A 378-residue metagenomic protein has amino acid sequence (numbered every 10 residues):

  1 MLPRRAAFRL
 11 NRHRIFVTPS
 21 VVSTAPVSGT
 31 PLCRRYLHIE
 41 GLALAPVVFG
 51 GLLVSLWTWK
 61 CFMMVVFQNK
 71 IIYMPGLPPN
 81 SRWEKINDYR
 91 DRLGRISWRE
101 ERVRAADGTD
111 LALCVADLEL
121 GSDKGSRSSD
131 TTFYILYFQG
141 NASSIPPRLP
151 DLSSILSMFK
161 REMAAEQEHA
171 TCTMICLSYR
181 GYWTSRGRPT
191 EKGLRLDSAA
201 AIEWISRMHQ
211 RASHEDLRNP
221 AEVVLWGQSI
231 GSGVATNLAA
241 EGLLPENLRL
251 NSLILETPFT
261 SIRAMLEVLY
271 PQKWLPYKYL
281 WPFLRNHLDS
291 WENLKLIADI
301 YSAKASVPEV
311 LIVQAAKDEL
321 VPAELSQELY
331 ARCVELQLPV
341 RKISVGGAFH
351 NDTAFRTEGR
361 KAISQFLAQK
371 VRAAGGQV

Functional and structural regions predicted by a protein language model:
T24-R92: N-terminal membrane-anchoring alpha-helices
M64-L136, R148-P150: N-terminal signal-anchor transmembrane helix
D107-W204: Membrane-embedded segments
R188-D216, V223, G233: Alpha/beta-hydrolase active-site loop
G227-G231, A235, D318: Gly/Ala-rich beta-loop-alpha elbow adjacent to hydrolase catalytic centers
V234-L296, D352-T357: Hydrolase active-site cap/lid region
A303-V307, L311-D318: Short beta-strand/loop motif that positions the catalytic acidic residue of the alpha/beta-hydrolase fold
L320-V378: C-terminal catalytic histidine-bearing segment of alpha/beta-hydrolase fold enzymes
